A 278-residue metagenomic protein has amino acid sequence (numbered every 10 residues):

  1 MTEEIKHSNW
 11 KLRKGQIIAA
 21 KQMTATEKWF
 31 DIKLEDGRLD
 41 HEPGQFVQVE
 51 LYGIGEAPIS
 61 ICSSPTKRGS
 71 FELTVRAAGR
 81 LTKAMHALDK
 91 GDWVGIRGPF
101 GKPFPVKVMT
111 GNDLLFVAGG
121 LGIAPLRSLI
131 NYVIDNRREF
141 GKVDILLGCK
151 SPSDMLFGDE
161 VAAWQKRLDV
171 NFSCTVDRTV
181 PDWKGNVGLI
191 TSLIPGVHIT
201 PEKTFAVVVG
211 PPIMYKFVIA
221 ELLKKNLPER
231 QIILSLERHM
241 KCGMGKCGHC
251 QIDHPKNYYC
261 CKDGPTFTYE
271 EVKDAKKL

Functional and structural regions predicted by a protein language model:
T2-D92, C149-S151: Ferredoxin-reductase
M23, E35, K67, F100 (+3 more regions): Short, solvent-exposed coil/turn elements at secondary-structure transition points
G55-C62, G101-V108, C261: Short, Lys/Arg- and Gly-enriched loop/turn segments at beta-strand edges
R80-H239: FNR/FR-type flavoprotein reductase catalytic core
R238-P265: Local cysteine-cluster metal-coordination motifs and their immediate loop/turn environment, predominantly Fe-S cluster
G248, D263, F267-L278: Short Fe-S-cluster ligation motifs
